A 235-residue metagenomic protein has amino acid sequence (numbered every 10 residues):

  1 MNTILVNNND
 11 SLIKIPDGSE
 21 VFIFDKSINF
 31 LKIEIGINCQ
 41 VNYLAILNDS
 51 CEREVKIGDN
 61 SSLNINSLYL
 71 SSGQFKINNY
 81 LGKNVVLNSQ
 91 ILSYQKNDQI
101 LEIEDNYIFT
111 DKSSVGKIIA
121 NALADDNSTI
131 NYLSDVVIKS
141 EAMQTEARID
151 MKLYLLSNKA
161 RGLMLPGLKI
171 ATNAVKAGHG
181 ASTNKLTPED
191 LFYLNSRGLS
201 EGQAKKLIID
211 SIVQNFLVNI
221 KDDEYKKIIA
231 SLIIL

Functional and structural regions predicted by a protein language model:
N2-F192, R197-L199, N215, K226-I228 (+1 more regions): Conserved beta-strand/loop scaffold segments within soluble protein domains that form the structured core and edges
I209-D222: Short arginine-rich
